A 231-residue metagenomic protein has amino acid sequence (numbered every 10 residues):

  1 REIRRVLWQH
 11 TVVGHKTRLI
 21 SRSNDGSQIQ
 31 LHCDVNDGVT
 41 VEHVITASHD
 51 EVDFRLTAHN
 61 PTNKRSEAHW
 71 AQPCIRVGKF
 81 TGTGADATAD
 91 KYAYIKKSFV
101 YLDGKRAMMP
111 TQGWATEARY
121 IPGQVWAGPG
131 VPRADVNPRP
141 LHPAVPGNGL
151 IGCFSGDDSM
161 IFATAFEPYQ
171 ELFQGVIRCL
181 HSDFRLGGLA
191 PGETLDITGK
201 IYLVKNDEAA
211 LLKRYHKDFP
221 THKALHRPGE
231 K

Functional and structural regions predicted by a protein language model:
E2-H49, H69: Extended, loop-rich substrate-binding clefts of extracytoplasmic carbohydrate-active enzymes
R5, S23-N24, H32-D34, I121-E230: Beta-strand-rich recognition/accessory modules
H32, V44, R55-H59, C74 (+1 more regions): Residue-level recognition of well-ordered beta-strand positions that form the cores of beta-sheet-rich folds across
D37-E42, M108, M160-F162: Short, surface-exposed beta-strand/loop "edge" segments at domain boundaries and coil↔beta transitions
G38, D50-V52, N63, I75-R76 (+4 more regions): Generic "edge-of-domain/loop-turn" microfeature
A47-V100: Acidic (Asp/Glu-rich), glycine- and aromatic
A68-W70, Q112-W114, L212: Short acidic alpha-helical/loop segments enriched in Asp/Glu that coordinate divalent cations
A89-R139: Low-complexity, serine/threonine/proline-enriched polar segments
